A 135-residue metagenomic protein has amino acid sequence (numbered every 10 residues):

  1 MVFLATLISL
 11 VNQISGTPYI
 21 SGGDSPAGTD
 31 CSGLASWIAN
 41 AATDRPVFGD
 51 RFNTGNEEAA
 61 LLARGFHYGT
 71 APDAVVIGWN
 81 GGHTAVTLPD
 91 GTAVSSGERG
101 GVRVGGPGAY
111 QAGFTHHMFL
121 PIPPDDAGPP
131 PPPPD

Functional and structural regions predicted by a protein language model:
M1-P18, R103-D135: Intrinsically disordered, low-complexity, Pro/Ser/Thr/Asn/Gly/Ala-rich spacer/linker segments adjacent to signal
V2-T70: Secreted/periplasmic proteins that engage bacterial cell-wall peptidoglycan
S21-D24, T29, G49, E98 (+3 more regions): Generic marker of "main functional regions" within proteins
A41, V75, M118-I122: Generic alpha-helical hydrophobic packing signal
T43-F114: ...with weaker cross-activation on analogous glycine-rich loops/strands in unrelated enzymes
